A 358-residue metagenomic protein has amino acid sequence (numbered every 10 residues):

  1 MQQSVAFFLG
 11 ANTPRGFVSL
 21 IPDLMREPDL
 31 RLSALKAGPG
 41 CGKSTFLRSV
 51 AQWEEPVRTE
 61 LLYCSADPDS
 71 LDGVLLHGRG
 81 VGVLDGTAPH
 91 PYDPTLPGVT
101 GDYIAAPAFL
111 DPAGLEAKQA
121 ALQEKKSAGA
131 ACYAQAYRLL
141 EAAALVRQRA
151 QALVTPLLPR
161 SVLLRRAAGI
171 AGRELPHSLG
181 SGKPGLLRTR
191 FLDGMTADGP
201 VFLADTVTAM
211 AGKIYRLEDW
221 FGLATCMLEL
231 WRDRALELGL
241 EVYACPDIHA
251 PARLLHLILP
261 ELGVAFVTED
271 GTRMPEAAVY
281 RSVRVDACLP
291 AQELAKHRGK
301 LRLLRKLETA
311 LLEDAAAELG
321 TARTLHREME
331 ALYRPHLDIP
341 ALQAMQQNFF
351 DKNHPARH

Functional and structural regions predicted by a protein language model:
M1-M25, S161-T206: N-terminal pre-Walker A segment at the start of P-loop NTPase domains
M1-V18, Q52-E116, A120-A121, A235-E313: Conserved nucleotide-sensing/catalytic segment adjacent to the nucleotide-binding pocket in NTP-handling enzymes
P28-D29, R79, M210-A211: Residue-level preference for short coil/turn positions at secondary-structure junctions
D29-L32, E55: Intrinsically disordered, low-complexity, hydrophilic segments
R31, G180-K183, K213, F350-H358: N-terminal low-complexity, Ser/Thr/acidic repeat segments characteristic of secreted and surface-exposed proteins
L32-A51, G199-A235: Glycine-rich phosphate-binding P-loop
L35-K36, F46, E60-Y63, L96 (+6 more regions): A cross-family "folded-core" feature that marks the main globular domain of proteins
A121-R173, L303-Q346, K352: An accessory alpha-helical subdomain
